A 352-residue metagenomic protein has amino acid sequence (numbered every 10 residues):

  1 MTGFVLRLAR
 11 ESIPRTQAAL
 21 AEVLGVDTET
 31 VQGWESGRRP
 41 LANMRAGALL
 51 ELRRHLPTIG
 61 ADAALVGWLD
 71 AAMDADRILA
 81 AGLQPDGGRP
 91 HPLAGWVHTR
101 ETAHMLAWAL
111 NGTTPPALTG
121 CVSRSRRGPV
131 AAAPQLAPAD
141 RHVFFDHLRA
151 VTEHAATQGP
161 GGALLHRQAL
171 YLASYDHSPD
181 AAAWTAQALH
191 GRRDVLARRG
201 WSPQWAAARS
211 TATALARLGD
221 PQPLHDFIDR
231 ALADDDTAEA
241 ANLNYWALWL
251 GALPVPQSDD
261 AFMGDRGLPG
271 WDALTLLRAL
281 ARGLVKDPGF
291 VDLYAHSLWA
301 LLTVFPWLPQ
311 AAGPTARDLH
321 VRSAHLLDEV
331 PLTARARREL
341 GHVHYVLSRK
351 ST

Functional and structural regions predicted by a protein language model:
M1-A80: Basic, Lys/Arg-rich alpha-helical nucleic-acid-recognition elements, primarily the DNA-binding modules of transcription
A61-H142: Helix-turn-helix/homeodomain-like alpha-helical modules used for DNA recognition and transcription-factor dimerization
L65-A75, L79, T102-A109, L148 (+6 more regions): Generic structural signal of hydrophobic/aromatic residues within well-ordered alpha-helices of folded domains
A75-A80, R192-A197, A233-A238, L326-L327: Short, mixed-charge aromatic SLiMs
P85-R89, S202-P203, A241-L248: Charged/polar, low-hydrophobicity segments characteristic of intrinsically disordered regions and flexible loops
A94-W96, A156-A163, F290-D292: Short, surface-exposed loop and linker segments with low hydrophobicity and enrichment for Pro/Ser/Thr
A109-A233: Extended amphipathic alpha-helical scaffold segments
Q222-T352: Long, low-complexity regulatory tails in eukaryotic proteins
